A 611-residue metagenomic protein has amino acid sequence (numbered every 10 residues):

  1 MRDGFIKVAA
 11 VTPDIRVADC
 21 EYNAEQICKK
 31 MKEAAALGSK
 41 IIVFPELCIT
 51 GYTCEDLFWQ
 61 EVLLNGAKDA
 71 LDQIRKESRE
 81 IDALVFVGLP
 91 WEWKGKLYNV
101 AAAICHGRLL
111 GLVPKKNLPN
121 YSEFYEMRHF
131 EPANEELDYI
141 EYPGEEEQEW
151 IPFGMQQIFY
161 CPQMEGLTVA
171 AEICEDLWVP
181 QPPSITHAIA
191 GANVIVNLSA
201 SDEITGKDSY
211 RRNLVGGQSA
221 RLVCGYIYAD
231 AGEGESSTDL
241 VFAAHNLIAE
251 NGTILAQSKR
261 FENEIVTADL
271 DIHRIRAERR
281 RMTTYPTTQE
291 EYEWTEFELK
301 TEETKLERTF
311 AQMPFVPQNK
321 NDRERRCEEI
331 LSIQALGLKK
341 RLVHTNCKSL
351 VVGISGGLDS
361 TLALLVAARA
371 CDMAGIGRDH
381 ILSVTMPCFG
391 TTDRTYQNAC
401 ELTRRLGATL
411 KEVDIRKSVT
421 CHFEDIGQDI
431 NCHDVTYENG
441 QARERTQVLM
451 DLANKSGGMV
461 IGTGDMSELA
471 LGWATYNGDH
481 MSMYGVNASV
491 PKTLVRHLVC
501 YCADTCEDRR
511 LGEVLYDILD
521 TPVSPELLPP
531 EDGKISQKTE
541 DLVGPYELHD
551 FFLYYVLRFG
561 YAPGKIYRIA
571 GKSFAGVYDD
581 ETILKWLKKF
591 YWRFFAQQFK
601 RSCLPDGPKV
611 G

Functional and structural regions predicted by a protein language model:
M1-G353, R369-R378, L410: Enzyme catalytic cores with a strong preference for nitrogen-chemistry domains
K7, N23, E165, V223-C224 (+5 more regions): ATP/NTP-dependent adenylation/nucleotidyl-transfer catalytic domains that generate, transfer, or process NMP-activated
